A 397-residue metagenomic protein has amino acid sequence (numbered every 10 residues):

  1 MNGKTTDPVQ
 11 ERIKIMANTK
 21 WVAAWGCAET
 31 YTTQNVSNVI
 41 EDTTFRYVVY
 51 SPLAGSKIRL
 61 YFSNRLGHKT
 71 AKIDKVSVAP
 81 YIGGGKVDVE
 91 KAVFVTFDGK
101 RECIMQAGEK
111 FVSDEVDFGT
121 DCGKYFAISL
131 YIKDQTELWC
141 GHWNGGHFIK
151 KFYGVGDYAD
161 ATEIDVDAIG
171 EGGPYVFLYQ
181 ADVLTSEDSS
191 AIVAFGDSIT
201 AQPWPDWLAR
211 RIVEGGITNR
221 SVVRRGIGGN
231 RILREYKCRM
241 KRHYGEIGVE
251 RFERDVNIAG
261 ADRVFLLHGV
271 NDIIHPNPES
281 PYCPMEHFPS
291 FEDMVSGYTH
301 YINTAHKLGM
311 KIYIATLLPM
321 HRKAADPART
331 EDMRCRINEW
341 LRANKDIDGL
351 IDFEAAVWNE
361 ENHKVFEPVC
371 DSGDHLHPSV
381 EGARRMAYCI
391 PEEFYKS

Functional and structural regions predicted by a protein language model:
G3, D7-F195, T200-A201, D206 (+2 more regions): N-terminal secretory targeting modules
T70, A79, F177, A181 (+1 more regions): Conserved SGNH/GDSL esterase-like catalytic core that processes O-acyl groups on lipids and polysaccharides
G196-T200, T316, S379: Ser/Thr-glycine-rich phosphate-binding loops at phosphate-binding pockets of nucleotides, nucleotide cofactors
V223-R225, Y313, I351: General small-molecule cofactor/ligand-binding pocket signal
H268, T316-L317: A cross-domain feature marking catalytic cores of carbohydrate-active enzymes and several ubiquitous metabolic/repair
I274, L317-S397: Catalytic His-Asp segment of secreted/periplasmic serine-dependent ester chemistry enzymes
Y298-H306: Surface-exposed amphipathic alpha-helices with a cationic face
L308-K311: A short helix->loop->beta-strand "cap" motif at the edges of active sites that frequently abuts
